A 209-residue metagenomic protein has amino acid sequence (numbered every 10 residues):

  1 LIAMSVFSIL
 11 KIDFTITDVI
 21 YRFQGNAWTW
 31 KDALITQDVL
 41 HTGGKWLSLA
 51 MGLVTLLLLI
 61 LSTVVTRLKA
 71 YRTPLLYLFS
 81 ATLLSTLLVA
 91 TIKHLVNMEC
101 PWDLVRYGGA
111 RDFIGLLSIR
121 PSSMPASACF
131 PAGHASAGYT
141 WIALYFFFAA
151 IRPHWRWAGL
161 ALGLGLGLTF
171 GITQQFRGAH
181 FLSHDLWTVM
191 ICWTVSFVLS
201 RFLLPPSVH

Functional and structural regions predicted by a protein language model:
L1-S127, Y139-G165: Hydrophobic alpha-helical bundle signature of multipass membrane enzymes
I114-H209: Membrane-embedded catalytic cores of phosphoryl/pyrophosphoryl-handling enzymes
